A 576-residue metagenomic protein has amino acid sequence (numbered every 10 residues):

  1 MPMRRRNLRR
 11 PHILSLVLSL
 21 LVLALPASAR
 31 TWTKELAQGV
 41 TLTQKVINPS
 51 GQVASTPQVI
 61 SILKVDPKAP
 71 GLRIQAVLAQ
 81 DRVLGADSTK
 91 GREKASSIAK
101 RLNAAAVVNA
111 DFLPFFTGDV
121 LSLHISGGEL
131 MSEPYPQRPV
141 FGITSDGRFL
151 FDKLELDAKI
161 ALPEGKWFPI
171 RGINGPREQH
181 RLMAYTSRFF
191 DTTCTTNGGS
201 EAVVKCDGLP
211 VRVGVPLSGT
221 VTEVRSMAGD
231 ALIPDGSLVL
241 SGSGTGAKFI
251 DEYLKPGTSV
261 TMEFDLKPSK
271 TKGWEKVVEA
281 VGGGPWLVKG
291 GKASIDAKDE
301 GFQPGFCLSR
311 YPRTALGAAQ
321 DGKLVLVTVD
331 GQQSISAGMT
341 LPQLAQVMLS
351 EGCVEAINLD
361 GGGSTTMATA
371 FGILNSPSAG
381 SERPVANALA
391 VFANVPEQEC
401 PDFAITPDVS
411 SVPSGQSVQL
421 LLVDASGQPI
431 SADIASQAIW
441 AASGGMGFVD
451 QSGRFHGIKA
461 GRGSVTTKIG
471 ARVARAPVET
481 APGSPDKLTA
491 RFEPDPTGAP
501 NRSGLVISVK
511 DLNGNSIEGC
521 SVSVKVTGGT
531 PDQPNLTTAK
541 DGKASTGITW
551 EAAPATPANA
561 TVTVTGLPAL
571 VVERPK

Functional and structural regions predicted by a protein language model:
M1-R10: N-terminal secretory signal peptides that target proteins for export/translocation
S15-A24: Bacterial N-terminal signal peptides
L25-G504, S508-G519, A553, T563-K576: Gly/Ser/Thr/Pro-rich low-complexity, intrinsically disordered segments
A442, V524-V526: Conserved aromatic beta-strand anchor motif in extracellular beta-sandwich/beta-rich domains
M446-D450, P534-K543: Short, acidic Ser/Thr/Gly-rich low-complexity loop/linker segments typical of extracellular and cell-surface proteins
G453-G457, D541-I548: Short, surface-exposed beta-strand/beta-hairpin micro-motifs centered on an aromatic residue
T527-D532: Short beta-strand and strand-turn-strand segments in soluble, beta-rich domains
